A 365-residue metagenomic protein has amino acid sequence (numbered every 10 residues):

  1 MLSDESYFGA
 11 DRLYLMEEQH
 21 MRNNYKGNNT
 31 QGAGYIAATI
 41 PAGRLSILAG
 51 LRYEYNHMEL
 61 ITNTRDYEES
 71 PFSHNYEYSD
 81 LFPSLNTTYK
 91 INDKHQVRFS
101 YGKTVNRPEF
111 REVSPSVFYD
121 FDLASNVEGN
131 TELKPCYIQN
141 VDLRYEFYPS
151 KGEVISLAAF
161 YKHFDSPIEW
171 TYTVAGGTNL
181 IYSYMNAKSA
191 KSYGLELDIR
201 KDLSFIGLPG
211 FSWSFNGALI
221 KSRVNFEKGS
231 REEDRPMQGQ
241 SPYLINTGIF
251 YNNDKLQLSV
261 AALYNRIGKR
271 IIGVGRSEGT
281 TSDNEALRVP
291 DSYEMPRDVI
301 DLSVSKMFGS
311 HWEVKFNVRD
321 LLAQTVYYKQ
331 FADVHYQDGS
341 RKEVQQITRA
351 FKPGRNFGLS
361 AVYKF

Functional and structural regions predicted by a protein language model:
M1-N92, F118: Signature of Gram-negative outer-membrane beta-barrel scaffolds
G9, H57, D93-N140, I155 (+3 more regions): Surface-exposed extracellular loop regions of Gram-negative outer-membrane beta-barrel proteins, predominantly
Q19, N23-T30, V105-F164, A175-D202 (+4 more regions): Outer-membrane beta-barrel signature, preferentially recognizing the C-terminal barrel domain of Gram-negative
G34-I40, L85-Y89, L143-F147, A159 (+6 more regions): Residues on the lipid-exposed face of transmembrane beta-strands in outer-membrane beta-barrel proteins
A42-R44, Y53-E59, Y101-R107, S114-S116 (+8 more regions): Transmembrane beta-strands of outer-membrane beta-barrel pores
R44-I47, K94-V97, K151-I155, I206-F211 (+2 more regions): Repeated loop/turn-to-beta-strand initiation elements of outer-membrane beta-barrel proteins
F160-H163, I181-V274: Gram-negative outer-membrane beta-barrel transporters
D165, R266-T280, S305-F365: C-terminal beta-signal and adjacent terminal beta-strands/loops of Gram-negative outer-membrane beta-barrel proteins
